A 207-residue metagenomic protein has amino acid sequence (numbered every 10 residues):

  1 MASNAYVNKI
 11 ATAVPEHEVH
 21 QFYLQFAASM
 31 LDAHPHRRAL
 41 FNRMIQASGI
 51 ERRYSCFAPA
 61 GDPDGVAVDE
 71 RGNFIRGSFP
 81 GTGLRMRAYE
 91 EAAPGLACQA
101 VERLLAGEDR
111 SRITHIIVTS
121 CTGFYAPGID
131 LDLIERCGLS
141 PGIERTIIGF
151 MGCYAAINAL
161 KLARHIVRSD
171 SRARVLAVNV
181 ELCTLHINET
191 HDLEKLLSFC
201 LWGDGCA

Functional and structural regions predicted by a protein language model:
M1-I113: Conserved "HGTGT" condensation-loop signature of ketosynthase/thiolase-family condensing enzymes that catalyze
A2, D32, R87, A97-R112 (+1 more regions): Acyl-thioester C-C bond-transforming condensing/cleaving domain
I10, T119-C121: Short strand-loop junctions, especially beta-strand C-caps/beta-turns that link beta-sheets to coils or alpha-helices
